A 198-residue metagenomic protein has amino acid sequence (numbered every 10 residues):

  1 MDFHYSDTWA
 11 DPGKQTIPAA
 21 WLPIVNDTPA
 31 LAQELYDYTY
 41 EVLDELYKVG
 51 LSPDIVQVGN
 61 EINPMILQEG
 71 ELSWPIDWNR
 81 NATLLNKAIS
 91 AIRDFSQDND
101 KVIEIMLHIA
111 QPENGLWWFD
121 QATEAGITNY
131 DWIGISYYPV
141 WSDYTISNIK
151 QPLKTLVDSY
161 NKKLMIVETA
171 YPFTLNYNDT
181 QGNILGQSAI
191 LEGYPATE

Functional and structural regions predicted by a protein language model:
M1-A10, G59: Glycine-rich, aromatic-flanked loop segments that form ligand/cofactor-binding clefts across common enzyme folds
H4, E61-N63, Q111, S136-P139 (+1 more regions): Catalytic metal-binding/acid-base residues of hydrolase active sites
Y5, D77-W78, G115, I135 (+2 more regions): A broad "ordered helical/assembly scaffold" signature
D7-A19, N176-G186: Short, flexible, mixed-charge acidic loops at enzyme active sites
D11-E124, T128-Y130, D143-Q151: Active-site cleft segment of glycoside hydrolase catalytic domains centered on the general acid/base Glu
S90, D94, N99-E104, N129-E198: Substrate-binding and catalytic surfaces of secreted/luminal carbohydrate-active proteins
